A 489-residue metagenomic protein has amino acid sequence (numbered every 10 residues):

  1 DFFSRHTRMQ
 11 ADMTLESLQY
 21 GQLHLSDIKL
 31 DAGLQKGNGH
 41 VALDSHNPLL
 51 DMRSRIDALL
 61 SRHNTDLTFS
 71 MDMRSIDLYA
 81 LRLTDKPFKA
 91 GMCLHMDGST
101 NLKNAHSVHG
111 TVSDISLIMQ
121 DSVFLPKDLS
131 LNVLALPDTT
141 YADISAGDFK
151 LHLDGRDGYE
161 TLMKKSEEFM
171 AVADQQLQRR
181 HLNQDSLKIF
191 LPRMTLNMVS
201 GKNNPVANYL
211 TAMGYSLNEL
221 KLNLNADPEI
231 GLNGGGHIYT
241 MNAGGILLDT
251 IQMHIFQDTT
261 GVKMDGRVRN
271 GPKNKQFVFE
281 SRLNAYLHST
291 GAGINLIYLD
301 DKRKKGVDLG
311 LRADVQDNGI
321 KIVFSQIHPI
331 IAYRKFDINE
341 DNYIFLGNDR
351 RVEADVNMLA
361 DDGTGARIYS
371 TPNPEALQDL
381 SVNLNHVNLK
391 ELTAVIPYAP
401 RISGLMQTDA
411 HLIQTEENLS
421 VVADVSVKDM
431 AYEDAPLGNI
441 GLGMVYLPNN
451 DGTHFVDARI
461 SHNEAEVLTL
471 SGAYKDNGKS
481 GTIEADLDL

Functional and structural regions predicted by a protein language model:
D1-L489: Interface amphipathic segments
